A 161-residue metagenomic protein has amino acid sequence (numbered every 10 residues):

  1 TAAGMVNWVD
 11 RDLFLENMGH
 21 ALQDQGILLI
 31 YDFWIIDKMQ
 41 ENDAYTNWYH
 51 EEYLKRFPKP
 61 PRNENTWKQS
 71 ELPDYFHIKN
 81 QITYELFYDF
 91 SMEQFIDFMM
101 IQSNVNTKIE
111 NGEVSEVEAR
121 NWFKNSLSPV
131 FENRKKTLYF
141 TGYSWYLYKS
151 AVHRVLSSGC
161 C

Functional and structural regions predicted by a protein language model:
T1: A conserved beta-strand element that flanks and buttresses the S-adenosyl-L-methionine
W8-M18: A short, conserved alpha-helix within the catalytic core of class I
W8-V9, D32, P60, F95-F98 (+1 more regions): Tryptophan-centric aromatic hotspots in well-structured domains and transmembrane helices
L15-E16, D24-Q25, E132: A generic local structural motif
G19-F90: Conserved catalytic/acceptor-binding region of the Class I
W67-C161: Conserved Class I S-adenosyl-L-methionine
